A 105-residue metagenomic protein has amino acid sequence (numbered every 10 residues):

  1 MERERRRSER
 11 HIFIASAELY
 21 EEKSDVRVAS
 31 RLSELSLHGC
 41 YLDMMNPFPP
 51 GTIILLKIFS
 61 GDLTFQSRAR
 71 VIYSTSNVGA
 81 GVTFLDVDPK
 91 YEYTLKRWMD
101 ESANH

Functional and structural regions predicted by a protein language model:
M1-L35, K96-H105: N-terminal helix initiation/capping motif
A15-E21, G51-T64: Short conserved beta-strand and strand-loop elements enriched in small hydrophobics with frequent Asp/Gly
E22, L37, S74-G79: Short, conserved beta-turn/loop elements at beta-strand boundaries and strand-helix junctions
S30, S67-I72: Short beta-strand-centered aromatic/proline hotspots
Y41-M44, N77-D86: Short, solvent-exposed secondary-structure boundary/capping segments
P89-Y93: Short, charged/polar, Gly/Pro-enriched secondary-structure boundary elements
